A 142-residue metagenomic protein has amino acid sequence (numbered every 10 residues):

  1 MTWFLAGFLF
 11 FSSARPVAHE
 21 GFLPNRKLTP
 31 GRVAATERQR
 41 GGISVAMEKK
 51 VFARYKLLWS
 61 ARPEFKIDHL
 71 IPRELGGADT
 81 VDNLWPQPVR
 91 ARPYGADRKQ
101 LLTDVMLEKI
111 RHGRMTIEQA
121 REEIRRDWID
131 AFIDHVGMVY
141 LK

Functional and structural regions predicted by a protein language model:
M1-K66, E74-K142: Nuclease and nuclease-like effector domains acting on nucleic acids or nucleotide cofactors
